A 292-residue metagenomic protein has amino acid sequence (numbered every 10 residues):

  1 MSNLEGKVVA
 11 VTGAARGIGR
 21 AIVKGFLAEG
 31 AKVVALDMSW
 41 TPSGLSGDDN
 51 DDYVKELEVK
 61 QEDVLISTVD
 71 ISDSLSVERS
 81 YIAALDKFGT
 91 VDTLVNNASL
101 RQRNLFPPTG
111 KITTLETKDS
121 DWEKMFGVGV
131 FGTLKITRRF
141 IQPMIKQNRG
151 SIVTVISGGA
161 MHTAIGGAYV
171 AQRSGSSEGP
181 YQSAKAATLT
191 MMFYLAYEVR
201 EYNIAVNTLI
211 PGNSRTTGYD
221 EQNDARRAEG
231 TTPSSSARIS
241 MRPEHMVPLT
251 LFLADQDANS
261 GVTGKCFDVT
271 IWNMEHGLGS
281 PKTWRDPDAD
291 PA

Functional and structural regions predicted by a protein language model:
S2-F88, L100-T113, T117-D121: Short-chain dehydrogenase/reductase
F26, T90-D92, I152, L189-M192 (+2 more regions): Conserved Rossmann-fold SDR core element
E29, K87-F88, R101-L105, R139-S151 (+2 more regions): A short helix-coil junction within the Rossmann-fold of NAD(P)-dependent oxidoreductases
G44-D49, P108-I112, I165-Y169, E201 (+2 more regions): A glycine/serine/threonine-rich, flexible loop-to-helix segment that serves as the NAD(P) cofactor-binding "lid"
R101-N104, E116-D119, S151-E201, N213-S214: Catalytic loop of short-chain dehydrogenase/reductase
T137-R138, F193: A short, exposed helix-loop element centered on a Lys and neighboring polar residues
T208, R226-A292: C-terminal helical subdomain
